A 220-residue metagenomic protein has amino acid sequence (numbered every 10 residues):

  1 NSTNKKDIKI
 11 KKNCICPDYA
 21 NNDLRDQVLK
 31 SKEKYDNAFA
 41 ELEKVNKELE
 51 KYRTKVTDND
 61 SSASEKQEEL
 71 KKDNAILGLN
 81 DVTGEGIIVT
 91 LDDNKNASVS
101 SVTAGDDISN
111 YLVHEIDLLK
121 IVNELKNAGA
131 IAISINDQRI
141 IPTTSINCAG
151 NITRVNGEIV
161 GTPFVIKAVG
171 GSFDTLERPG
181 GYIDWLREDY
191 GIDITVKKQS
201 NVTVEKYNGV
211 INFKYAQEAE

Functional and structural regions predicted by a protein language model:
N1-E220: Core subunits and conserved enzymes of cellular information-processing and envelope-translocation systems across
